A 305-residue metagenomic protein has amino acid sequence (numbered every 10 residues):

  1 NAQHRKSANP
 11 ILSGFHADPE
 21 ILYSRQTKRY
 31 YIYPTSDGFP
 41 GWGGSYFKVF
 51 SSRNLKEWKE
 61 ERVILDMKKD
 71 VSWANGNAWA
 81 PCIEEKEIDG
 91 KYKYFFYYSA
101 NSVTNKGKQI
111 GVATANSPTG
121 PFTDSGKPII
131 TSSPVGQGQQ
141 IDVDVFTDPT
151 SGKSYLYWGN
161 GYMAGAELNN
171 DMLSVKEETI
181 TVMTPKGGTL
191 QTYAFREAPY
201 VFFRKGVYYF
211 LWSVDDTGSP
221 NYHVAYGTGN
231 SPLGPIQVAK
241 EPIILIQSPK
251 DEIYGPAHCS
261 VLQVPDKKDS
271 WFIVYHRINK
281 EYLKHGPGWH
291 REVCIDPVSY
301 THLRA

Functional and structural regions predicted by a protein language model:
Q3-R25, F39-W42, K56-E87, V103 (+3 more regions): Surface loop/turn signatures of beta-propeller and other carbohydrate-active proteins
E20-G41, R62-I64, W79-N105, D124-G126 (+4 more regions): Hydrophobic core segments of beta-strands in well-ordered, beta-rich domains
G43-Y46, N105-G111, Y162-E167, S219-Y226 (+2 more regions): Structural motif
M163-A164, M172, G187-L190, Y208-Y209 (+2 more regions): Short, catalytically relevant binding-site loops at active-site mouths
L173, I180, V293-Y300: Acidic, small-residue rich beta-repeat scaffolds with periodic aromatic anchors
A225-D296: Aromatic sugar-binding interfaces of carbohydrate-active proteins
T301-A305: Conserved small/polar residues in nucleotide/adenosyl-binding loops
